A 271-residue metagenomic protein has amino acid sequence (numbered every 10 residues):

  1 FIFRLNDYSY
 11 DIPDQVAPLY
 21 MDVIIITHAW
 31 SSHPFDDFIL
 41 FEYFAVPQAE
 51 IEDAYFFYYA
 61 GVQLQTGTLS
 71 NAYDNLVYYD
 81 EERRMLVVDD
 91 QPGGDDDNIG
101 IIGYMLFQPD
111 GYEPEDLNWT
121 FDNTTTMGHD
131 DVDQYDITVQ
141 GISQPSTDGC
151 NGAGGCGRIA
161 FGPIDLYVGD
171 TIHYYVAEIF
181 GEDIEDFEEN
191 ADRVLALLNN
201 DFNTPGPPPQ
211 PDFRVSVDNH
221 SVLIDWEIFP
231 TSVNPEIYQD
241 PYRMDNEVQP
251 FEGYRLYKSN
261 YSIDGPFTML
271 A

Functional and structural regions predicted by a protein language model:
F1-A271: Extracellular/surface-associated beta-sandwich interaction domains
